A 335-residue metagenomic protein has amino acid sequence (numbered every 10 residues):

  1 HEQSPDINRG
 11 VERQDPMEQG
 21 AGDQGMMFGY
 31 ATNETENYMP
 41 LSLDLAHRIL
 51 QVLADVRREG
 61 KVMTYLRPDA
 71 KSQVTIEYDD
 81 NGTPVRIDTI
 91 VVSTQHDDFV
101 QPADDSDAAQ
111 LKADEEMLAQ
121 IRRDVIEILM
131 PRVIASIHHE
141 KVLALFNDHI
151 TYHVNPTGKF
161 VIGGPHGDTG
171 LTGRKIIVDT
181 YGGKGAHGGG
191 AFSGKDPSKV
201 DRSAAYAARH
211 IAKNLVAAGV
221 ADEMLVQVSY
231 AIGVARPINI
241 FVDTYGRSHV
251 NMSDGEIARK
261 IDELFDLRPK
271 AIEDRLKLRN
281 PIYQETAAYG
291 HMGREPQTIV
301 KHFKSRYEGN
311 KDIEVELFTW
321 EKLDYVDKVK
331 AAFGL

Functional and structural regions predicted by a protein language model:
H1-I162, G293-Q297, K311-G334: Glycine-rich, mobile lid/loop segments that gate access to catalytic sites or pores
E2-Q3, Y78-D80, G158, K184 (+2 more regions): Acidic, glycine-rich active-site loops and adjacent beta-strand->loop/helix elements that engage anionic groups
Q19-E36, F160-A186, G190, I282-P296: Conserved phosphate/anionic-ligand binding catalytic regions in large, soluble enzymes, centered on
M27, Q73-T75, V91-S93, T151-V154 (+7 more regions): Structured core elements
L43-A54, R122-P131, K175, D179 (+4 more regions): Predominant activation on well-ordered alpha-helical scaffold segments within soluble catalytic domains
P131-H138, K195-K199, A208, N214-M224 (+1 more regions): Flexible helix-coil linker/hinge segments at domain or subdomain boundaries
R174-I176, Y181-L225, A235-D243, R247: C-terminal catalytic subdomain
E223, Y230-L335: Internal helix-turn-beta structural module
